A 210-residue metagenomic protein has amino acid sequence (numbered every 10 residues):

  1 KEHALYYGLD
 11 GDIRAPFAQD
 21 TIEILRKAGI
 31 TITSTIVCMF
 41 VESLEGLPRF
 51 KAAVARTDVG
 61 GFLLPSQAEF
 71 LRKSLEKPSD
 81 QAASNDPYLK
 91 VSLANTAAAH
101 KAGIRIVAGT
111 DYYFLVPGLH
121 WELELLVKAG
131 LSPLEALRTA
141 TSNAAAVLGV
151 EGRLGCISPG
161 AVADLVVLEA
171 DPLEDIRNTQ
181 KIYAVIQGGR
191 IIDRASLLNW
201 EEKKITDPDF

Functional and structural regions predicted by a protein language model:
H3, Y7-A129, K203-K204, P208-D209: Active-site neighborhoods of metal-dependent hydrolases
D12, I32, D111, L126 (+5 more regions): Divalent metal-coordination and catalytic microenvironments
V41-E42, I176, A195: Glycine/Thr-rich phosphate-binding loops of Rossmann-like dinucleotide-binding domains
I106, P117, S132-L137, V147-I182: Acidic, glycine-enriched loop/beta-strand segments at the rims of small-molecule binding/catalytic pockets
V185: Short aromatic-centered micro-motifs
G188-F210: Extracellular/periplasmic ectodomains of large secreted or surface enzymes and adhesion receptors
